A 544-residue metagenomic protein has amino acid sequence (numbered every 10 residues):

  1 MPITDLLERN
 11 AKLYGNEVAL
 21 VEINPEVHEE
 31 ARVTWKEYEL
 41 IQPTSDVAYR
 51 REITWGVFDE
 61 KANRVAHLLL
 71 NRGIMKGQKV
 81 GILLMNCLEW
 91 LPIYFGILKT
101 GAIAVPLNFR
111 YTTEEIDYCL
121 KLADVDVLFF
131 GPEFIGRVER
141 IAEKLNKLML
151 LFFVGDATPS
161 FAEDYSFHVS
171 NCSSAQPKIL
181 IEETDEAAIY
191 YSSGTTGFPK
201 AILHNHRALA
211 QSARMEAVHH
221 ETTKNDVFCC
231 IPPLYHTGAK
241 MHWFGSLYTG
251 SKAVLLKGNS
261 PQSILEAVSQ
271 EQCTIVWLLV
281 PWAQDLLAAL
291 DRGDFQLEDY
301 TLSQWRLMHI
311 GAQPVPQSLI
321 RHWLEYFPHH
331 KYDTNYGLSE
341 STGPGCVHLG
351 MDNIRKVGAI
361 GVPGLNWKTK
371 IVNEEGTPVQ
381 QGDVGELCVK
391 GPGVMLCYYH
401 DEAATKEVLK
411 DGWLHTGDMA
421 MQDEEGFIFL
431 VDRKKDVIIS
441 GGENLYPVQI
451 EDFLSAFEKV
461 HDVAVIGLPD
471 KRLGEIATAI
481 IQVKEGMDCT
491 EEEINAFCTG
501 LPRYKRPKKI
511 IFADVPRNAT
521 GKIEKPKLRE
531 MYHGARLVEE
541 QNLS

Functional and structural regions predicted by a protein language model:
D5-E8, N71-R72, K99-F167, E485-M487: Structural core segment of the AMP-binding/adenylate-forming
E8, N16-C87, L91-F95, T112-D117 (+2 more regions): Conserved AMP-binding/adenylate-forming core of the ANL superfamily
N16-V18, C172-Y191, F198, E221-V227: Conserved pre-ATP/AMP-binding loop-to-beta segment of ANL
N24-R51, E133-E183, A289-R292, E540: ANL superfamily adenylate-forming
E52-G56, L180, A187-Q211: Conserved AMP-binding A3 loop
Y111, D117, L128-F130, V268 (+8 more regions): AMP-binding/adenylate-forming catalytic core of the ANL superfamily
A210-V227, Y235-I275, A289-L290: Conserved AMP-binding/adenylation subdomain of ANL enzymes
Y248, C273-L278, L287-R355, K368: Gly/Ser/Thr-rich phosphate-binding loop
